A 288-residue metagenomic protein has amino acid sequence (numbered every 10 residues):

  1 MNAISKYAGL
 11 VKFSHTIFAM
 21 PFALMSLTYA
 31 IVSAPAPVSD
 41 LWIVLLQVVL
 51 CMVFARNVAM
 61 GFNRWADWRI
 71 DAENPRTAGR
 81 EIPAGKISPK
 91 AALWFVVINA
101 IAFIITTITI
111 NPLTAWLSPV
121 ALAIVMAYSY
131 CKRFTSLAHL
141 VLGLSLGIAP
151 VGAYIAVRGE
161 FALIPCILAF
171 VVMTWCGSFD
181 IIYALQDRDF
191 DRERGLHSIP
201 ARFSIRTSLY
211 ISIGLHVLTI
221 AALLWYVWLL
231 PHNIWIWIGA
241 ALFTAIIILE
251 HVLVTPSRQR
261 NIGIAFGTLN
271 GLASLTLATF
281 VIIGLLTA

Functional and structural regions predicted by a protein language model:
M1-P21, M25: N-terminal, positively charged, Ser/Thr/Ala/Gly-biased leader segments that form transit/presequence-like amphipathic
M1-S5, M60-I87, I181-I205, L253-I262: Cytosolic, membrane-interface loops and tails of multi-pass inner-membrane proteins
N2-S5, L218, W225-A288: Extended hydrophobic alpha-helices typical of membrane-associated regions
I4-G9, L50, N57, T77-L168 (+3 more regions): Intramembrane alpha-helical segments
P21-S26, E81, L142-V157, R202-I205 (+1 more regions): Small-residue-rich segments of transmembrane alpha-helices in multi-pass membrane proteins, especially helix faces
L24, V49-N57, V97-I105, P119 (+8 more regions): Generic alpha-helical transmembrane segments of integral inner-membrane proteins, especially permease/transport modules
L27-L50, A102-W116, P150-F170, A221-W237 (+1 more regions): Helix-coil boundary and interhelical linker segments in multi-pass alpha-helical membrane proteins
V44-M52, W68-S118, E193-I234, A273: Multi-pass membrane catalytic core of lipid/isoprenoid biosynthesis enzymes
